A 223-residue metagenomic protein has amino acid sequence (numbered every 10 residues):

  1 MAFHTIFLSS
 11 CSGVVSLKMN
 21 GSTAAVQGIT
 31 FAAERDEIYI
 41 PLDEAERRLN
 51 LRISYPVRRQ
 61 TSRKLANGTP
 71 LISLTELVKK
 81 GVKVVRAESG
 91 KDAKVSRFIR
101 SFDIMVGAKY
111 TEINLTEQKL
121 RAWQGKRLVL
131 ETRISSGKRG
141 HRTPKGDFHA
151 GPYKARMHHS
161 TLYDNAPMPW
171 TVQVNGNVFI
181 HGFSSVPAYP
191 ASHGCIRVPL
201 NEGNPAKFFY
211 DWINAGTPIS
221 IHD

Functional and structural regions predicted by a protein language model:
M1-F7: Bacterial N-terminal signal peptides
F7-A108: Primary recognition of N-terminal secretory signal peptides and signal-anchoring hydrophobic helices
L8-V15, I113-Q118, A166-P167, N214-G216: A short, compositionally biased
S22, I29, A45, L77 (+7 more regions): Solvent-exposed coil/turn segments that connect beta secondary-structure elements in extracytoplasmic/periplasmic
L42, E46, L74, E117 (+4 more regions): Extracytoplasmic/secreted envelope proteins and their assembly/folding machinery, especially bacterial periplasmic
E46-L51, K79-K83, G125, A155 (+2 more regions): Sec-exported extracytoplasmic/periplasmic mature domains
R58, S73-H149, R156, A215-D223: Intrinsically disordered, low-complexity, Pro/Ser/Thr/Asn/Gly/Ala-rich spacer/linker segments adjacent to signal
H141-D147, K154-D223: Exported/periplasmic cell-wall-interacting domains
